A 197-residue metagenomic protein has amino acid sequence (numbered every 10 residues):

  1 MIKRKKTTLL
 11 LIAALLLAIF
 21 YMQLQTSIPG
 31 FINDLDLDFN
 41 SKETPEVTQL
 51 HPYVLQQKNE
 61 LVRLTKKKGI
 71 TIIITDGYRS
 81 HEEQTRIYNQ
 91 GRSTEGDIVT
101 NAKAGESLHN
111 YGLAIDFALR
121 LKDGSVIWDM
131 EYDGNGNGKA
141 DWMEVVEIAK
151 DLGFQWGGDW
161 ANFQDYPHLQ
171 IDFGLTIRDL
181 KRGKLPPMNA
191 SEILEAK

Functional and structural regions predicted by a protein language model:
M1-K5: Short, Lys/Arg-rich N-terminal segment immediately upstream of the first membrane anchor
T7-A13, M22, A102-K197: Catalytic cores and adjacent binding grooves of peptidoglycan-active enzymes
A18-N33: Membrane-interface motif at the C-terminal end of an N-terminal transmembrane signal
D38-D76: Active-site acidic/histidine clusters and adjacent loop/turn architecture that either coordinate catalytic ions
V54-L61, E83-Q84, D141, V145-I148: Stable alpha-helical elements in mature extracytoplasmic
I70, R92, G153-Q155: Short aromatic/hydrophobic-glycine micro-motifs
I72-G91, Y166: Acidic helix-start/capping segments at beta-turn-to-alpha-helix junctions
S93-G105: Metzincin-family zinc-dependent endopeptidase catalytic domain
